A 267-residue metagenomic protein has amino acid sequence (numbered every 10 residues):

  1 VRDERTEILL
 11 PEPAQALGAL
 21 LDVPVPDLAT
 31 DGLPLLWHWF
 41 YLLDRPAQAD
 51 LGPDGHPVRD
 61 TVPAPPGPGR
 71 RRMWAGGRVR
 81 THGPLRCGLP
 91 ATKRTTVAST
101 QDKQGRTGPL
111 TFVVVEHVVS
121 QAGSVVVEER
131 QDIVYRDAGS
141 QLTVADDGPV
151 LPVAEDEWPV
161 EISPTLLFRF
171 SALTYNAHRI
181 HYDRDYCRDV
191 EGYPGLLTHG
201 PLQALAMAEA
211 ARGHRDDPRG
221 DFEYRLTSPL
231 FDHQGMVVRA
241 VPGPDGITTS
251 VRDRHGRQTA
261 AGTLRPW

Functional and structural regions predicted by a protein language model:
V1-G32, P149-Q203, A210-G213: A contiguous, surface-exposed recognition patch within enzymatic or periplasmic domains that forms
V1-P90: Hydrophobic, proline/glycine-rich low-complexity stretches
R2, W74-I162, L226-H233, V237-W267: HotDog/MaoC-like acyl-thioester-processing domains
G32-L36, A204, R219-H233: Small/polar glycine-rich anion-binding or flexible loop at a beta-alpha turn
D54-P66, Y193-L202, A206, P244-G246 (+1 more regions): Terminal targeting signals and extreme-terminal segments of soluble enzymes
V62-W74, G195, A206-P218: Short, basic/aromatic beta-hairpin or loop at an interaction surface
Q104-R106, D216-G220: Short conserved catalytic/interaction loops centered on acidic-Pro-aromatic/His motifs
